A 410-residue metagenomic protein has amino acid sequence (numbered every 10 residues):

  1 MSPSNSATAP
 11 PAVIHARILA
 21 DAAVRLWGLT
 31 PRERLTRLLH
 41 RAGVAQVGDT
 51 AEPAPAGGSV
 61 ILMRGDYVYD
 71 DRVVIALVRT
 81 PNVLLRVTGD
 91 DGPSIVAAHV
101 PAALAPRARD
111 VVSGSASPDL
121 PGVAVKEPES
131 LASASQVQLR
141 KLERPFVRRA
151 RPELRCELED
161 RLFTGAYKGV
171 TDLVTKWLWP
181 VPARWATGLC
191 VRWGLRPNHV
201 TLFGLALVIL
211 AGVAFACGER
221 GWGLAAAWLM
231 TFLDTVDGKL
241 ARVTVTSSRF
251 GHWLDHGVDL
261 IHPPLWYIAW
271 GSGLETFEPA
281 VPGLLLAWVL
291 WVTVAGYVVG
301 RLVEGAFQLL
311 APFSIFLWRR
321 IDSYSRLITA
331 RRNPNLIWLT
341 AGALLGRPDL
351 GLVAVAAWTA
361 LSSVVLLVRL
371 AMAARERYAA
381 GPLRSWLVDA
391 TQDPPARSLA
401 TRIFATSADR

Functional and structural regions predicted by a protein language model:
M1-T50: N-terminal glycine-rich phosphate-binding loop and ensuing alpha1 helix
R32, D66, R196: Residue-level signal for inorganic ion chemistry
A51-A103: Conserved beta-loop-beta/alpha segment of the NTase-like Rossmann-fold superfamily that binds/positions NTPs
V60, R220-L224, D349-A356: Short, aromatic-rich membrane-interface segments at the entry and exit of alpha-helical transmembrane domains
G92-A186, H256-D409: A feature for the membrane-embedded catalytic helix bundles of lipid/isoprenoid biosynthetic enzymes
R184-R192, G238, R242, H252 (+1 more regions): Short amphipathic alpha-helical coupling elements at transmembrane boundaries
C190, A211-A216, T340-G346: Hydrophobic alpha-helical transmembrane segments
H199-F250: Membrane-embedded alpha-helical segments that form the functional core of polytopic membrane enzymes, especially those
